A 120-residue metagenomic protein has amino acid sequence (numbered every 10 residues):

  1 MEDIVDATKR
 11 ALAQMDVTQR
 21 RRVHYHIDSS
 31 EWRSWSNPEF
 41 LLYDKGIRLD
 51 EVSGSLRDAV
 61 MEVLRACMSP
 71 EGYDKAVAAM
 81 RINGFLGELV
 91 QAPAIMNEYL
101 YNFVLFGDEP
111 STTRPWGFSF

Functional and structural regions predicted by a protein language model:
M1-D28, S34: Mature N-terminal segment immediately following signal peptide/propeptide cleavage in secreted/periplasmic
S30, S34-F120: Acidic/His-rich structured neighborhood in mature extracellular/periplasmic domains
